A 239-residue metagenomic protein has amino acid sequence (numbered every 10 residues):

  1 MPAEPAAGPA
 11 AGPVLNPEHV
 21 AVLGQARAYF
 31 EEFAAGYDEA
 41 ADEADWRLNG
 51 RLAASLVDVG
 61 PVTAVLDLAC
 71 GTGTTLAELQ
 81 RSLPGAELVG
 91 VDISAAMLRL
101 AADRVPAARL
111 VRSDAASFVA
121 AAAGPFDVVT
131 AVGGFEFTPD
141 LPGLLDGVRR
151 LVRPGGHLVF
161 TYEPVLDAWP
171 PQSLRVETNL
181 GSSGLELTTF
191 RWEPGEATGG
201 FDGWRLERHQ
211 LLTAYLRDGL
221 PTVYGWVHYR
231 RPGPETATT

Functional and structural regions predicted by a protein language model:
P2-G60, E78, L100, L166-D167: Conserved class I S-adenosyl-L-methionine
L66-L68, T72-F118: Class I SAM-dependent methyltransferase SAM/SAH-binding core
T130: A conserved beta-strand element that flanks and buttresses the S-adenosyl-L-methionine
G133-G134: Short catalytic micro-motifs in class I SAM-dependent methyltransferases
P142-P154: A short glycine-rich, Lys/Arg-flanked "PGG" loop and its adjoining helix->strand segment in the class I
V159-T188: Conserved class I S-adenosyl-L-methionine
L187-R208: Short alpha-helix
Q210-T239: Core SAM-dependent methyltransferase catalytic element
